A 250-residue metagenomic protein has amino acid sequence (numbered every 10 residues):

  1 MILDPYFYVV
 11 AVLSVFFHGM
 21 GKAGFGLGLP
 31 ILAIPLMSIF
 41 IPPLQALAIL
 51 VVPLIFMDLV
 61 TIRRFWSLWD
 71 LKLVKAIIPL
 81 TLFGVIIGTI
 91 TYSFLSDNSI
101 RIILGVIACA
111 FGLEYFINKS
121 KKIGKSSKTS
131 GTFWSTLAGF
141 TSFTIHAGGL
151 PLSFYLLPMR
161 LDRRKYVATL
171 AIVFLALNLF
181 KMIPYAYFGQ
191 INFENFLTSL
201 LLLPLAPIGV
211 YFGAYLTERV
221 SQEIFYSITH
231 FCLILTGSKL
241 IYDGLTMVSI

Functional and structural regions predicted by a protein language model:
Y8-K75, W134-G139, G149-P207: Small-residue-rich hydrophobic segments that form or flank transmembrane alpha-helices in multi-pass membrane proteins
V12, V51, L104-A108, G112 (+3 more regions): Residues within membrane-spanning alpha-helices of integral membrane proteins, especially the hydrophobic core/packing
M20, L36, F40, R63 (+7 more regions): Membrane-interface helix caps of multi-pass small-molecule transporters
Q45-I117: Membrane helix-loop-helix hairpins that form the core translocation module of multi-pass transporters
D58-W66, I103-K128, Y215, G237-I250: Transmembrane helix exit motif
T89-S99, I123, Y185-L197, G244-I250: Membrane-interface helix termini and inter-helical loops of multi-pass transporters
T91-Y92, T141-A147, K181, T236-I250: Hydrophobic alpha-helical transmembrane segments in multi-pass integral membrane proteins
G213-I234: Interfacial loop-to-transmembrane junctions
